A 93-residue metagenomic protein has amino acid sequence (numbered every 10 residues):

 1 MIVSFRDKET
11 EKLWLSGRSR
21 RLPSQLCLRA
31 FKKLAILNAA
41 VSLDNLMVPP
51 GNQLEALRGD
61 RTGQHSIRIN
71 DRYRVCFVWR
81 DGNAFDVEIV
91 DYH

Functional and structural regions predicted by a protein language model:
M1, E9, R18, S42 (+2 more regions): Glycine-rich, flexible loop/turn motifs
M1-L34: Arg/Lys-rich, positively charged N-terminal/basic patches that mediate binding to nucleic acids
V3, C27-A30, L46-P50, R68-N70: Generic structural signal for well-ordered secondary structure
L37: Conserved phosphate-interacting/catalytic interface
V41-H65: A short, surface-exposed loop/turn module that caps and links secondary-structure elements
E55-R58, H65-H93: Enriched for short, Lys/Arg-rich terminal
